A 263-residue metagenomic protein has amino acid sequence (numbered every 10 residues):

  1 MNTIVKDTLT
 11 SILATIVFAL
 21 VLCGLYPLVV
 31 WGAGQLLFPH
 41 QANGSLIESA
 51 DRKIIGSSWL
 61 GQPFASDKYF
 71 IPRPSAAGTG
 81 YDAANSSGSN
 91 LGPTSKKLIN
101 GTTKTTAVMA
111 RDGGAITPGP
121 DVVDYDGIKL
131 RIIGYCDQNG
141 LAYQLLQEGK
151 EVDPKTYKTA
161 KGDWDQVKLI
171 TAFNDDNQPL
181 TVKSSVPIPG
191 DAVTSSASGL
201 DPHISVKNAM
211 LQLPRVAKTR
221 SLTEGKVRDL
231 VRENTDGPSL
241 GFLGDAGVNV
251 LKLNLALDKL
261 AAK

Functional and structural regions predicted by a protein language model:
M1-T10: Cytosolic-side transmembrane helix boundary signature
S11-V29, A33: Hydrophobic membrane-insertion alpha-helices, especially the h-region of bacterial N-terminal signal peptides
C23, V30, G34-T219, T235: Flexible, solvent-exposed loop/hinge segments and secondary-structure transition points
K218-K263: Extracytoplasmic/luminal low-complexity segments enriched in Pro/Gly and acidic/polar residues that act as flexible
